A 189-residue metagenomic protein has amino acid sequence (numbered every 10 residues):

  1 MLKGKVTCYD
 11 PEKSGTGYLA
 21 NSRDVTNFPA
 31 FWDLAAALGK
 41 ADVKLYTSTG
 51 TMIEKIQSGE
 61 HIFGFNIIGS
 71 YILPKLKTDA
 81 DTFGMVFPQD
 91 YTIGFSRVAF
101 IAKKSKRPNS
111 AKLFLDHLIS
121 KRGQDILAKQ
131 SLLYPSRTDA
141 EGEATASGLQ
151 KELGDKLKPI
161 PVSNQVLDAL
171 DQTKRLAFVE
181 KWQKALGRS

Functional and structural regions predicted by a protein language model:
M1-E60: Extracytoplasmic ligand-binding site segments that recognize negatively charged/polar headgroups
L2-K5, G59-I62, A80-F83, P108-A111: Loop/turn elements at helix/coil->beta-strand transitions in domains of secreted/extracellular proteins
E12-T16, G69-L73, D90-I93, K106: Solvent-exposed loop/turn segments at secondary-structure junctions within structured extracellular/periplasmic domains
A20, A35-A36, I53, Q57 (+5 more regions): Non-transmembrane alpha-helical segments in soluble domains of secreted/periplasmic/extracellular proteins
L34-G39, L45, A80-K103: Periplasmic-binding protein-like
I62-T82: A ligand-binding cleft/hinge motif common to bilobed small-molecule-binding domains
A102-V162: Mature extracytoplasmic/periplasmic domains
P159-S189: Conserved C-terminal helix/tail region of periplasmic/extracytoplasmic solute-binding proteins
